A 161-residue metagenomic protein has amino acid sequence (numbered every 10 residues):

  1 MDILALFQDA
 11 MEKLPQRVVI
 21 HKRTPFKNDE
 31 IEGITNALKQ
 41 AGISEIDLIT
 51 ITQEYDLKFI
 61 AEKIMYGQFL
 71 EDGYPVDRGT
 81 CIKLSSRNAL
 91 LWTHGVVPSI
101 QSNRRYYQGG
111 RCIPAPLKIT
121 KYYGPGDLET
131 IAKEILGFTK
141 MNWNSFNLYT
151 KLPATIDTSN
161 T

Functional and structural regions predicted by a protein language model:
M1-T161: Long, contiguous domain-sized segments
